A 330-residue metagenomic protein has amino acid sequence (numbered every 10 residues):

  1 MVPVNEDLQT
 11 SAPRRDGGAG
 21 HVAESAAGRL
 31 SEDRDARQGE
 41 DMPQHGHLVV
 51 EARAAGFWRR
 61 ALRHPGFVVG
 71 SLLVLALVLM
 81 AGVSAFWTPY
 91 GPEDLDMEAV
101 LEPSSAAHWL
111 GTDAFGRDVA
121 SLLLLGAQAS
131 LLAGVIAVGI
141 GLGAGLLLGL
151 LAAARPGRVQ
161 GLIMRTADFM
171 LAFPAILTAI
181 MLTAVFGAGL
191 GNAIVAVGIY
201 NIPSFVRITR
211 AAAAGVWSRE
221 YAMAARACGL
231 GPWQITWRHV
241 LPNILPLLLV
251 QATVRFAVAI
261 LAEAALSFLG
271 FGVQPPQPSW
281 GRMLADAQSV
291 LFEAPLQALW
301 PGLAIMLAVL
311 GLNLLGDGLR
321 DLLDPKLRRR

Functional and structural regions predicted by a protein language model:
M1-L72, L314-R330: Transmembrane alpha-helical segments of polytopic membrane transport and secretion proteins
N5-D7, G28, L72, A76 (+2 more regions): Hydrophobic alpha-helical transmembrane segments of membrane transport/permease proteins and related membrane-embedded
R59-V74, L131, V135, F292-L299: Membrane-interface helix starts
W109, D113, V119, G143 (+4 more regions): Generic hydrophobic transmembrane alpha-helix motif, especially the helices
V119-L151: Transmembrane alpha-helix signature in integral membrane proteins
L171, L182-V185, V197, A212-A213 (+2 more regions): Glycine-rich helix-loop "coupling/hinge" segments at transmembrane-helix boundaries in multipass transporters
I199-Y200, P246-F256, P295-R330: C-terminal transmembrane helix and the adjacent membrane-cytosol boundary/short C-terminal tail of inner/organellar
